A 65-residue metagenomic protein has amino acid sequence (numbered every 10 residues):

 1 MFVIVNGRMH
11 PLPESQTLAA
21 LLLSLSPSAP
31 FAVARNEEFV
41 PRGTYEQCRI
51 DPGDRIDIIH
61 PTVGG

Functional and structural regions predicted by a protein language model:
M1-G64: Ubiquitin-like/PB1-type beta-grasp interaction modules and other compact soluble beta-rich domains
